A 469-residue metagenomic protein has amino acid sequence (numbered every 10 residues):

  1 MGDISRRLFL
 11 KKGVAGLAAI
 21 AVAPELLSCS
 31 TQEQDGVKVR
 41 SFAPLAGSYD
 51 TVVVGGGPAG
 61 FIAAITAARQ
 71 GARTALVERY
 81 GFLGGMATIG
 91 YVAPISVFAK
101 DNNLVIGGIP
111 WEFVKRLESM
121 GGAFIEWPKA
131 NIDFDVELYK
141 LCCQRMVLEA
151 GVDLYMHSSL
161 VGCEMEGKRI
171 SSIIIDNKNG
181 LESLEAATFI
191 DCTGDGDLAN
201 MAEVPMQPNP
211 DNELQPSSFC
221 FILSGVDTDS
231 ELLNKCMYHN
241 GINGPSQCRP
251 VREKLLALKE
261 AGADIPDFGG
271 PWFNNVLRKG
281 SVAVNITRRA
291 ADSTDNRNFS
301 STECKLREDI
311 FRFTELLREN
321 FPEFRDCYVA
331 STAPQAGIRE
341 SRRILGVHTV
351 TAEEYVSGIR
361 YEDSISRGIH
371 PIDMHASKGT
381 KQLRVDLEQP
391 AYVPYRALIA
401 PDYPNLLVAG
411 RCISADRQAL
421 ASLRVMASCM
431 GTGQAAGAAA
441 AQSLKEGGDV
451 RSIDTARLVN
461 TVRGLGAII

Functional and structural regions predicted by a protein language model:
G2-D3, L8-S30: N-terminal export signals
A15, A59, F82: Conserved Rossmann-like nucleotide-cofactor binding loop
P24-P58, A68-R69: C-terminal segment of N-terminal export signals and the immediately downstream linker at the start of the mature
P58, D133-E137, C304, A427: Soluble non-cytosolic domains of exported or imported proteins
T66, A72-R73, E78-G162, E166 (+1 more regions): Conserved N-terminal/central alpha/beta ligand/cofactor-binding core
E164-S183: Conserved beta-strand-loop-beta-strand element in the redox core of flavoprotein oxidoreductases
N177, L181-T188, T193-I469: Flavin (FAD/FMN)-binding glycine-rich loop and adjacent Rossmann-like elements that form
